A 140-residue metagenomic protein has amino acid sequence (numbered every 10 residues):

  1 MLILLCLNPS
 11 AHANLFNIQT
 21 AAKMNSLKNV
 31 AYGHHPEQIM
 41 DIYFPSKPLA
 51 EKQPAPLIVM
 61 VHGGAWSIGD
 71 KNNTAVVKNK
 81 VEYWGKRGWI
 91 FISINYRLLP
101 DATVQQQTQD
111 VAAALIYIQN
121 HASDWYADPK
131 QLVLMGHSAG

Functional and structural regions predicted by a protein language model:
N14-K52: N-terminal cap/lid segment of alpha/beta-hydrolase-fold proteins
Q53, Q119-L134: Gly/Ser-rich "nucleophile elbow"/oxyanion-hole loop immediately N-terminal to the catalytic nucleophile in hydrolases
Q53-G64: Short beta-strand element of the alpha/beta-hydrolase
G64, I90, N95-L99: Short beta-to-alpha linker loops that shape the active-site pocket of alpha/beta-hydrolase fold enzymes
A65-I68, N72-N73, F91, Y117: Serine-hydrolase catalytic-loop signature spanning alpha/beta hydrolases and amidase-signature enzymes
N72-I92: Short amphipathic alpha-helix adjacent to the substrate-entry channel of hydrolases
T103-S123: Alpha/beta-hydrolase active-site loop
G136-G140: Gly/Ala-rich beta-loop-alpha elbow adjacent to hydrolase catalytic centers
